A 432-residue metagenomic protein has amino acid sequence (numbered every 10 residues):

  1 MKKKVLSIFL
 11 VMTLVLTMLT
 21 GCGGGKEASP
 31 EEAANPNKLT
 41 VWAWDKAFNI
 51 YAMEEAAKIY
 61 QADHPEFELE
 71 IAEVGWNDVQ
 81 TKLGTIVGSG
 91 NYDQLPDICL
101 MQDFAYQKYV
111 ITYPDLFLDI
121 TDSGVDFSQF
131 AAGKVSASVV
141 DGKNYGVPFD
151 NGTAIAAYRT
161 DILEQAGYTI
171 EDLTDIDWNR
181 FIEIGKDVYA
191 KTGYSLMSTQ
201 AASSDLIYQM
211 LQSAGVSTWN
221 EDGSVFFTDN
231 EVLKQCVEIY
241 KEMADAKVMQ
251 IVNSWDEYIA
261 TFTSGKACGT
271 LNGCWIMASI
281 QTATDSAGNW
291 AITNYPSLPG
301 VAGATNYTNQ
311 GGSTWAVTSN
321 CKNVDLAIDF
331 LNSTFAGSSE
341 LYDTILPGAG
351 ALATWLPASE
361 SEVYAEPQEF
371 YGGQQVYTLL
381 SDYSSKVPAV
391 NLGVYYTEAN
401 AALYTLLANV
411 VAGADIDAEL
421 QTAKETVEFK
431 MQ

Functional and structural regions predicted by a protein language model:
M1-T40, A62, A418-Q421, E425-Q432: Short, low-complexity disordered leader/linker segments with a strong preference for bacterial N-terminal type II
A34-K46, F67-A72, D97-I98, Y145: Short, well-ordered beta-strand elements
I59-F130, Q165-G167, K266-G269, A283-T284: Extracytoplasmic "Venus flytrap"/periplasmic binding protein-like
A62, E66, S138-L206, S217-S254 (+4 more regions): Helix-loop-helix "hinge/cap" segment bordering the ligand-binding cleft or interdomain interface
N77-T81, G215-N289, T293-L298, D325 (+1 more regions): Extracytoplasmic ligand-binding clamshell segments of periplasmic binding protein
C99-I155, N179-I184, A190, Q209-L211 (+3 more regions): Hinge/lid segment of periplasmic solute-binding proteins
Q107, I276-S286, P299-A401: C-terminal lobe and pocket-closing loops of periplasmic/extracytoplasmic Venus-flytrap solute-binding proteins
L118-F130, L173-D175, L196-M197, V216-Q235 (+5 more regions): Short, solvent-exposed loop/beta-turn-alpha elements that line the ligand-binding surface or hinge of extracytoplasmic
